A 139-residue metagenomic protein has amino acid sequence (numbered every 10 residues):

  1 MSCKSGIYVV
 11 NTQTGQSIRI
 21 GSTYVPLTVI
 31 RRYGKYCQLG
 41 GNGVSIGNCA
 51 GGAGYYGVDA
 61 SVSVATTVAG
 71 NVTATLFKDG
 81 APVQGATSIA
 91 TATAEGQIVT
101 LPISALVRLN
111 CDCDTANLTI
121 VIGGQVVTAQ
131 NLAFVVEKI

Functional and structural regions predicted by a protein language model:
M1-I139: Extracellular jelly-roll beta-sandwich "head" domains, especially the C-terminal globular C1q domain
